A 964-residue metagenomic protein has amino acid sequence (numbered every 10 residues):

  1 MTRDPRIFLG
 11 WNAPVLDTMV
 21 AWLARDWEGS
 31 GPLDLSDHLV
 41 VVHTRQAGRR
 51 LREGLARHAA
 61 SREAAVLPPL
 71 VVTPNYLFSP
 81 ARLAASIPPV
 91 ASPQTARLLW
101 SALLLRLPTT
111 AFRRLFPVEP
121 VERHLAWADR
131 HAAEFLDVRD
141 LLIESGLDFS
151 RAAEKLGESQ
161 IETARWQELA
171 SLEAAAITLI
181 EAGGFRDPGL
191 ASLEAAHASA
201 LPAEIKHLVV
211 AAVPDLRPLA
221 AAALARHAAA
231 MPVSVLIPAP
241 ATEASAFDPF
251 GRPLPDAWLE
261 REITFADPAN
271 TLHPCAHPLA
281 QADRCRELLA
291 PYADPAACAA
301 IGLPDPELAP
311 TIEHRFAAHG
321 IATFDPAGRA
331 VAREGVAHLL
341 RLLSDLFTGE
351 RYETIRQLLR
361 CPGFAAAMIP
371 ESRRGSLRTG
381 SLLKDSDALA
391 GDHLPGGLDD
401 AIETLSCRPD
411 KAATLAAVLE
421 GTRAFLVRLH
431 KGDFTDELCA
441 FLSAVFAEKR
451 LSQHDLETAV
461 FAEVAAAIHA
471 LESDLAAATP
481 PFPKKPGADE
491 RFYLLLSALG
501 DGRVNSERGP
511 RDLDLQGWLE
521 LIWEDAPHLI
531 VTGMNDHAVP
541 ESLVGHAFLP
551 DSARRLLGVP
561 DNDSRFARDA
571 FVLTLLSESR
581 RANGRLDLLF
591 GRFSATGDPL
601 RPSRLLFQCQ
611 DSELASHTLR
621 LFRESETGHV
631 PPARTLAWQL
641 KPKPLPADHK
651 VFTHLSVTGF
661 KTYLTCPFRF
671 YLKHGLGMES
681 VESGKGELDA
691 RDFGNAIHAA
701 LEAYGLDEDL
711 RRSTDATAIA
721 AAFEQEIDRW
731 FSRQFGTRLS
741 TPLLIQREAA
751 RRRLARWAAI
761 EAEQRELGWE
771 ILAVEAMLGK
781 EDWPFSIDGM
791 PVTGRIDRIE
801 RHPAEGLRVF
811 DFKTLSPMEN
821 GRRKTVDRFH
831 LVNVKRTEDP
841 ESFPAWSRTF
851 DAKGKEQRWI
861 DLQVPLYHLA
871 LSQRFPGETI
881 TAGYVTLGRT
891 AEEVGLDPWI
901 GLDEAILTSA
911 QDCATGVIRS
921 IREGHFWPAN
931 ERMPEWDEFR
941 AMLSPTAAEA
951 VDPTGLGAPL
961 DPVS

Functional and structural regions predicted by a protein language model:
M1-R711, E724, D728-R733, I745 (+1 more regions): Polyanion-engaging groove/track-forming segments
C407-T414, L426-D474, D525, T532 (+1 more regions): Structural signature of nuclease core domains in nucleic-acid processing machines
